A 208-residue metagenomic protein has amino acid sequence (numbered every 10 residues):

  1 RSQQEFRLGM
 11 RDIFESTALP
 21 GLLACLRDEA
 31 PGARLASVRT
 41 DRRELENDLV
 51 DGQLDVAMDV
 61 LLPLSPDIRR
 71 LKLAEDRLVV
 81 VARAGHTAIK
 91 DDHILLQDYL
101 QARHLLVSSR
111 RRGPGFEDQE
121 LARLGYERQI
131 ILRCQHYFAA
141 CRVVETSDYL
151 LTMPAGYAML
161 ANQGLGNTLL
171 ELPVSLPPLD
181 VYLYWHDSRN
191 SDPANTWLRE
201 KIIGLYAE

Functional and structural regions predicted by a protein language model:
S2-P66, C134: Central regulatory/effector-binding core of bacterial HTH transcription factors
E5-G9, A57, V81, L105 (+2 more regions): Short, well-ordered beta-strand segments
F14-A18, D91, Y157, N167-E208: A late-sequence structural motif
T17, A88-L96, A102-L124, A155 (+2 more regions): Secondary-structure junction motif
L22-P31, L96-Q97, P114-E127, A207: Ligand-binding cleft/hinge of the Venus flytrap
R27, R69-K72, A88, L95-Q97 (+4 more regions): Short secondary-structure boundary/capping segments
D41-E46, V50-L54, D59-V60, R110-L169: Hydrophobic hinge/microswitch elements
R69-V79, L151, A155-A158, Q163-P178: Short beta-strand->loop
